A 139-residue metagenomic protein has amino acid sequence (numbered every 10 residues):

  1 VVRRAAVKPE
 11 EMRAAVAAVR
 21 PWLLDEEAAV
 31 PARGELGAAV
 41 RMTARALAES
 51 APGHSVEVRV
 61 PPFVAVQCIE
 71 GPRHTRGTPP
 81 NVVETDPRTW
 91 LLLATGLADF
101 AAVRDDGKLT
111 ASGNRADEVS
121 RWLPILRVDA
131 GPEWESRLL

Functional and structural regions predicted by a protein language model:
V1-L139: Feature captures hydrophobic
